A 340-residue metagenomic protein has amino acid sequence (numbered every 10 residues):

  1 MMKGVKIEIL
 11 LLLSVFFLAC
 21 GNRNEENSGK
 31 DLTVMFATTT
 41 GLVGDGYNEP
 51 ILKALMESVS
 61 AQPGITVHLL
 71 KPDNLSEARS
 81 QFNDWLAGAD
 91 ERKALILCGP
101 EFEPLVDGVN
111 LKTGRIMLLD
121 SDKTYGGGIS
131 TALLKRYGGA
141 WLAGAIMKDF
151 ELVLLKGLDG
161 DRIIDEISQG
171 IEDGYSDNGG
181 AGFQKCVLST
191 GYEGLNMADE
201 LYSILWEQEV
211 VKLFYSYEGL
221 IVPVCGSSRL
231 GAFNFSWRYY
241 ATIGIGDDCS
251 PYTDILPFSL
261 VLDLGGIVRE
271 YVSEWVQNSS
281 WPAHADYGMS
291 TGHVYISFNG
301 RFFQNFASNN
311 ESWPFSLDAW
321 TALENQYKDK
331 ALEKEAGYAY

Functional and structural regions predicted by a protein language model:
L18-A19: C-terminal motif of bacterial Sec signal peptides marking the signal peptidase cleavage site
T33-A54, S58, H68-L75, P100: Extracytoplasmic "Venus flytrap"
F36-A37, E91-P100, L119, L154 (+2 more regions): Periplasmic-binding protein-like
L55, G139-L188, A283-N310: An alpha-beta-alpha
S76-K93, M197-Y217: Short, well-structured alpha-helical segments in soluble
D107-L134, D248-D254: Flexible loop/hinge segments that line or gate small-molecule binding clefts
T124-K148, K156-D159, T253-G265: Short beta-strand elements at the ligand-binding edges of bilobed clamshell
E270-Y340: Hinge/cleft segment of the Venus flytrap/periplasmic-binding protein
